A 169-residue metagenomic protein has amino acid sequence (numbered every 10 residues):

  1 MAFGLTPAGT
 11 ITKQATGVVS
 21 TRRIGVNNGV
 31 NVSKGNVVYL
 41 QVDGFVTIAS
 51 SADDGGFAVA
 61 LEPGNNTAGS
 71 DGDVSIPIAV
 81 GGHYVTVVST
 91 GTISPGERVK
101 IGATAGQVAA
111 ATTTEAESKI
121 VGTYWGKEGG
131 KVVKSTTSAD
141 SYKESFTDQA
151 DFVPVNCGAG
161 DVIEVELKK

Functional and structural regions predicted by a protein language model:
M1-K169: Surface-exposed, low-hydrophobicity beta-strand/loop segments enriched in small/polar/acidic residues
